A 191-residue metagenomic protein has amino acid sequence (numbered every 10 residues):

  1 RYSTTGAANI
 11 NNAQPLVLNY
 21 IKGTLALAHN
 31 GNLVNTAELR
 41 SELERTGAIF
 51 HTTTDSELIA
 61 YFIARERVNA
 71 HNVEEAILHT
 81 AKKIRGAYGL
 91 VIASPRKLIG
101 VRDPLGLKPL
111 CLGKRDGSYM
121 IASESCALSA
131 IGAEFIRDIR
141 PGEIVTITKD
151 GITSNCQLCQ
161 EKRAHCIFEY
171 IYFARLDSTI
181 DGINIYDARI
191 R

Functional and structural regions predicted by a protein language model:
R1-P141, T146-R191: Conserved short alpha-helical segments that host acidic/polar catalytic motifs at enzyme active sites
